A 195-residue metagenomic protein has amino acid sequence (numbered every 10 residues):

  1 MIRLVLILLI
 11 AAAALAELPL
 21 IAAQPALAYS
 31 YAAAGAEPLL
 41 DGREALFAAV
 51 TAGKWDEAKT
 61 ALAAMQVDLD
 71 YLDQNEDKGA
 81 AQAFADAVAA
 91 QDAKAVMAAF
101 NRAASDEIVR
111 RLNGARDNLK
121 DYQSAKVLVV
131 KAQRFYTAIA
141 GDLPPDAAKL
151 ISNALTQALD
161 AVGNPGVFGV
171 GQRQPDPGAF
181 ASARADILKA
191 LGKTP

Functional and structural regions predicted by a protein language model:
M1-A12, A16: Bacterial N-terminal signal peptides that target proteins for export
L15-P25: C-terminal segment of classical bacterial N-terminal signal peptides
P25-P195: Mature extracytoplasmic or organellar-lumen-exposed domains after removal of signal/transit peptides
